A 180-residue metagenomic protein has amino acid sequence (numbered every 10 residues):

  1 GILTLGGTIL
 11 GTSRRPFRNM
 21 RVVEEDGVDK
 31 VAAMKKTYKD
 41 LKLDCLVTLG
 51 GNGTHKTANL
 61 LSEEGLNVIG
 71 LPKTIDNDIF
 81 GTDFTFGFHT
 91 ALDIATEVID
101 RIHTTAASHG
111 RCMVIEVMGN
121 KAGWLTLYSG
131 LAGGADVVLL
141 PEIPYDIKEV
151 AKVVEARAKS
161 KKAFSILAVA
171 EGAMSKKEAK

Functional and structural regions predicted by a protein language model:
G1-T48, F86-V98: Glycine-rich oxoanion-binding loops at beta->alpha junctions
L5-T8, L66-G70: Short coil-to-beta-strand
L10, L71, I115: Hydrophobic residues at beta-strand termini and immediately following loops that shape nucleotide-binding pockets
R15-R18, G53-T54, D76: A short acidic, glycine/proline-enriched capping/turn motif at secondary-structure boundaries, especially helix N-cap
N19, D78-I79, K176-A179: Short acidic/His/Gly/Ser-rich catalytic and metal-binding motifs that mark active-site loops of diverse hydrolases
M20-V23, T57-L61, F80-T82: Short, conserved acidic/polar surface loops in the N-terminal third of protein domains
T37, C45-G50, K56-L60, N67 (+2 more regions): Accessory alpha-helical/coil subdomains and C-terminal extensions that flank or cap enzyme catalytic cores
L71-F84, A107-S108, A132-G133: Acidic/polar active-site rim loop that often engages polyanionic ligands
